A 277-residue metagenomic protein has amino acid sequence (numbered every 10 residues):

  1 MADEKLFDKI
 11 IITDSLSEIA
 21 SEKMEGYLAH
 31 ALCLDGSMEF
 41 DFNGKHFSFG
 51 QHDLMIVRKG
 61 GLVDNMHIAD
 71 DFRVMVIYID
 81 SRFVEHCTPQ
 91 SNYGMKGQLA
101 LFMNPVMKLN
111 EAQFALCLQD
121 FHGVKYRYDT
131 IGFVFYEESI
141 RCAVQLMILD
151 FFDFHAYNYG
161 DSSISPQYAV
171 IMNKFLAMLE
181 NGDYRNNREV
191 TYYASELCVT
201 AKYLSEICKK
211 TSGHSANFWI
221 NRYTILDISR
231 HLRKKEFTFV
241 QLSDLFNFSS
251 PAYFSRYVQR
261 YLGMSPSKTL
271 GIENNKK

Functional and structural regions predicted by a protein language model:
M1-D53: Generic protein-terminus/edge-of-domain signal
E39-D41, L62-D70: Short beta-strand His + acidic residue motifs that chelate non-heme Fe in jelly-roll/DSBH and cupin folds
F49-L62, Y78-S81: Conserved metal-binding segment of the jelly-roll/cupin
H52, L204, Y253-F254, V258: Short hydrophobic/aromatic patch on the recognition helix
I68-D129: A hydrophobic/aromatic-rich effector-binding and dimerization subdomain of bacterial HTH-type transcriptional regulators
G132-E138, F152-A177, N181-L197, K210-F218 (+1 more regions): Short, Lys/Arg-enriched, Trp-marked, Pro/Gly-tolerant hinge/linker segments that flank
K210-S249, G271-K277: Terminal helix-turn-helix DNA-binding modules in bacterial transcription factors
R256-K277: …primarily DNA-binding HTH/wHTH and HhH modules…
